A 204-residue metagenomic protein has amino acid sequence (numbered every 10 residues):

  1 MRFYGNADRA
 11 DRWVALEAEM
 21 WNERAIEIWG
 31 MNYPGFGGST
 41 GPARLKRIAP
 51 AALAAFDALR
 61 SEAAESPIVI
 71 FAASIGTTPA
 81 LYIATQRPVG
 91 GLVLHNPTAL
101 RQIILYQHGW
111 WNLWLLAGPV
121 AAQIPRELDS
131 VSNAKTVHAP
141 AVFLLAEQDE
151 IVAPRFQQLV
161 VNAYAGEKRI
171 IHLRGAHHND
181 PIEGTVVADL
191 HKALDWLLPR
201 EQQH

Functional and structural regions predicted by a protein language model:
M1-A58, S66, T78: Membrane-embedded segments
L16, D129-S130, A139, A153-N162: Short alpha-helix in the alpha/beta-hydrolase fold that links the catalytic acid
I70-A72, H95, L144: Short beta-strand immediately N-terminal to the catalytic nucleophile in serine-hydrolase-like folds
F71-G76, A80: Gly/Ala-rich beta-loop-alpha elbow adjacent to hydrolase catalytic centers
Y82-N133, A139: Hydrolase active-site cap/lid region
A134-H138, V142-D149: Short beta-strand/loop motif that positions the catalytic acidic residue of the alpha/beta-hydrolase fold
E147-V152, H178-D180: Acidic catalytic loop of the alpha/beta-hydrolase fold
Q158-H204: C-terminal catalytic histidine-bearing segment of alpha/beta-hydrolase fold enzymes
